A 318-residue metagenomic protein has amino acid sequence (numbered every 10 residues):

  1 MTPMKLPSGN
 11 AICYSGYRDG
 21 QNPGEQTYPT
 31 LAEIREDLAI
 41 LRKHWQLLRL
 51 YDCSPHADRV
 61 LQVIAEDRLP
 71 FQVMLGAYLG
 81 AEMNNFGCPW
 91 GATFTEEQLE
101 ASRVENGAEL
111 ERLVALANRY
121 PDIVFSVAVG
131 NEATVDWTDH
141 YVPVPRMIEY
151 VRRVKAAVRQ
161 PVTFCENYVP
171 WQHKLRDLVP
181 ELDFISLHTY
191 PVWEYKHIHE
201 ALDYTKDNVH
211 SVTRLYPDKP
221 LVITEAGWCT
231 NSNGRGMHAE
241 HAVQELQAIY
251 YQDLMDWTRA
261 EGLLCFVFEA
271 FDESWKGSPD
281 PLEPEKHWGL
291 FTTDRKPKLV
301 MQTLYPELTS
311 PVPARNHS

Functional and structural regions predicted by a protein language model:
M1-E36, I40: Boundary/entry segment of secreted carbohydrate-active catalytic domains
T2-P7, A39-R42, R59-V73, R112-I123 (+3 more regions): Acidic (Asp/Glu)-rich catalytic clusters
P3-P7, N22-Q26, A239-H241, W257-S318: Aromatic-rich peripheral "rim/lid" segments of glycoside hydrolase catalytic domains that contact and position glycan
L31-H56: Catalytic domains of carbohydrate-active enzymes, especially glycoside hydrolases
V60-Q160: Substrate-binding cleft of extracellular glycoside hydrolase catalytic domains
L75-A77, N84-G91, F125, N131 (+2 more regions): Aromatic- and acid-rich polysaccharide-binding/catalytic face of secreted or lumenal carbohydrate-active enzymes
V151-Q172, D218-C229, L263-W275: Aromatic-lined carbohydrate-recognition surfaces of secreted/lumenal glycan-active proteins
Y190-R235, L263: Glycoside hydrolase catalytic-domain groove-lining segments
